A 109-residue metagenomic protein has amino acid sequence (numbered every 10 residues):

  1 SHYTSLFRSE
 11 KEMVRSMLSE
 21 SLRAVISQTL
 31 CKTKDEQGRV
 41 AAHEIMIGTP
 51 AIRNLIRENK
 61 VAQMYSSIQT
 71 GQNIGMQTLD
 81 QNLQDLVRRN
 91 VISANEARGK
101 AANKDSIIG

Functional and structural regions predicted by a protein language model:
S1-G109: Short, flexible helix-loop junctions that flank or precede catalytic/ligand sites
